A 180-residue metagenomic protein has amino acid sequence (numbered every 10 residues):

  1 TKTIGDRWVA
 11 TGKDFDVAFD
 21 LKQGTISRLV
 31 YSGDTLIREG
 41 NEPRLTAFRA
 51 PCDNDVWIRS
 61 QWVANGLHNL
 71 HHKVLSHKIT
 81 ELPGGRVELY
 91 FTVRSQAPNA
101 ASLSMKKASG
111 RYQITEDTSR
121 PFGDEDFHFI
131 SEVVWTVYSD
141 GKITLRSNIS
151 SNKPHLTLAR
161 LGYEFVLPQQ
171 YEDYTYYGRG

Functional and structural regions predicted by a protein language model:
T1-G180: Beta-strand/loop-rich accessory regions of lumenal/periplasmic or secreted enzymes, predominantly carbohydrate-active
